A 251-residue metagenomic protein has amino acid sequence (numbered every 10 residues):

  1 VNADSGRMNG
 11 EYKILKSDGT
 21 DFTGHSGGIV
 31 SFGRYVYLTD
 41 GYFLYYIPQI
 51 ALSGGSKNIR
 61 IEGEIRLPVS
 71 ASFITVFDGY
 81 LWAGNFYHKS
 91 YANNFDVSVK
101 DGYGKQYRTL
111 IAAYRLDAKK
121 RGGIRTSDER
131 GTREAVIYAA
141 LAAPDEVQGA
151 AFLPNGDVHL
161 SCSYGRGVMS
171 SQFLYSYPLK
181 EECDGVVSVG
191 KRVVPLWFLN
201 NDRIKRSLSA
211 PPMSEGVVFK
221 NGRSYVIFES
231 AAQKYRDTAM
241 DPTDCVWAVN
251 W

Functional and structural regions predicted by a protein language model:
V1-S5, I47-R60, D96-G122, M169-V193 (+1 more regions): Beta-propeller blade signature
N2-R34: Blade-loop segments of beta-propeller domains
Y12-D21, E62-L67, Y138-A143, L199 (+1 more regions): Surface loop/turn motifs at the tips and blade-to-blade linkers of beta-strand repeat domains
T20-G28, E64-V76, P144-G149, S209-F219: Repeated scaffold domains used in trafficking and secretory/extracellular systems, primarily beta-propellers
S31-G33, V76-D78, F152-N155, F219-N221: Residue-level detector of Asp-centered blade-edge/turn motifs that repeat once per structural unit in beta-propeller
F43-Y45, H88-A92, Y164-V168, A231-Y235: Short glycine/acidic-enriched loop and turn motifs that connect beta-strands
Y138-S207, M213-E215: Loop/turn-rich, solvent-exposed surfaces of beta-rich toroidal or solenoidal domains
S214-W251: Blade-level signature of beta-propeller repeat domains, shared across WD40, Kelch, NHL, RCC1 and BNR/Asp-box propellers
